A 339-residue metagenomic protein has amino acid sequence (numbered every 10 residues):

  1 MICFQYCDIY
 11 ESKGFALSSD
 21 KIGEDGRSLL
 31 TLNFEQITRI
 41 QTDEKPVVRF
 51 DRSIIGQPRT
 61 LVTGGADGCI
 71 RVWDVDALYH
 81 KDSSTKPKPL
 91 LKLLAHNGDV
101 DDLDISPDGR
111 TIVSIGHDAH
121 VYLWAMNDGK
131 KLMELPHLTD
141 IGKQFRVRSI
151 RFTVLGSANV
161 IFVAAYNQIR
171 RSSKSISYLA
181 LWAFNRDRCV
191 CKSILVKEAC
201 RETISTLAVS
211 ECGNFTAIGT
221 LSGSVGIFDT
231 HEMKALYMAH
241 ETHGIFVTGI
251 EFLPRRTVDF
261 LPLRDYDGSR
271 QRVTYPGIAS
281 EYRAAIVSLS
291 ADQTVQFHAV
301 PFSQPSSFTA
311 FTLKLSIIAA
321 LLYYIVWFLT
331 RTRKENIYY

Functional and structural regions predicted by a protein language model:
I2-C7, S12, I70-V75, V121-M126 (+3 more regions): WD40-repeat beta-propellers
C3-V47, A77-D99, K131-R151, S177-T203 (+3 more regions): Inter-blade linker and blade-boundary elements of WD-repeat/beta-propeller domains
N33-E35, F50-P58, L103-R110, R151-A158 (+3 more regions): Loop/turn segments within WD40 beta-propeller blades
L61, I112, I161-F162, T216 (+1 more regions): Hydrophobic beta-strand positions that form the internal "hydrophobic ladder" of WD40/Gbeta-like beta-propeller blades
G64-D67, I115-D118, A165-Q168, S173-S175 (+2 more regions): Conserved strand-to-loop turn within each blade of WD40 beta-propeller repeats
S84, R170-S177, E281: Short, solvent-exposed loop/turn segments at conserved positions within beta-propeller repeat blades
F246-L253, A279-S307: Juxtamembrane amphipathic/hinge helix adjacent to a transmembrane helix
S303-Y339: C-terminal single-pass membrane-anchor helix
